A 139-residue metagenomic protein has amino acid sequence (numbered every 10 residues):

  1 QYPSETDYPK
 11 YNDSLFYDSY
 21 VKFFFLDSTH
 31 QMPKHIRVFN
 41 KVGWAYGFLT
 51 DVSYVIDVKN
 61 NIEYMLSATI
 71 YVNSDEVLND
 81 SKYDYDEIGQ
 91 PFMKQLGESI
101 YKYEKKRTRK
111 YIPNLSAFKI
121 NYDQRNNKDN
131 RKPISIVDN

Functional and structural regions predicted by a protein language model:
Q1-N139: Structured C-terminal helix/loop/strand segments within mature extracytoplasmic catalytic/sensor domains
